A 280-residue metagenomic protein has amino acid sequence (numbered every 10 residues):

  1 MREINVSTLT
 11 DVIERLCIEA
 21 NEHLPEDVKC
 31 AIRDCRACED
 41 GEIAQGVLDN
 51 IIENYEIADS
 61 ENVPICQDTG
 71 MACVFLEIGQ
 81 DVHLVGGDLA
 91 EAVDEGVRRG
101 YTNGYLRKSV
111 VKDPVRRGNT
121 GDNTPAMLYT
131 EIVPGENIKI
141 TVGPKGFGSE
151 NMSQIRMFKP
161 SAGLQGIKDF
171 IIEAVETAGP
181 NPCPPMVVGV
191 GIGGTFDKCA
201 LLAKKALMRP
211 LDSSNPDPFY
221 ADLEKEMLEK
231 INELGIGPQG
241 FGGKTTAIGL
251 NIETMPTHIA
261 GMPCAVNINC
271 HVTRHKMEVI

Functional and structural regions predicted by a protein language model:
M1-V190, T195-I280: Non-transmembrane, aqueous-exposed alpha-helical and coiled segments at domain scale
